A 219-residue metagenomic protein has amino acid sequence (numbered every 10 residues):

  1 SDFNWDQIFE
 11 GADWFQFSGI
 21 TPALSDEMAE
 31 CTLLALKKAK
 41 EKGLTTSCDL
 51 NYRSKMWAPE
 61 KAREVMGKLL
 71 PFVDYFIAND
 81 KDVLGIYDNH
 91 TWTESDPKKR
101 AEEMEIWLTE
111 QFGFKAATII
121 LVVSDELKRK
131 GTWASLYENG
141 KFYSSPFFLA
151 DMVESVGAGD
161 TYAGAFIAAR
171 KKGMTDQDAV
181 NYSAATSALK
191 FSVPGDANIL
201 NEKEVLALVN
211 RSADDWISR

Functional and structural regions predicted by a protein language model:
S1-D26: Conserved phosphate-binding/catalytic loop of the ribokinase/pfkB sugar-kinase fold
W14-Q16, S47, I77, T118: Structural motif
T21-E30, A58, I86-N89: Glycine/threonine-rich flexible loop motifs
P22, R53, V83-L84, V205: A generic structural signal for short hydrophobic patches within well-formed alpha-helices
K42, M56-N139: Conserved phosphate/ATP/ADP-binding segment of small-molecule kinases
K42-L50: Short beta-strand/loop segments at the ligand-binding rim of alpha/beta enzyme cores
L50-M56: A short, histidine- and acid-enriched strand-loop-helix "catalytic/donor-clamping" loop that lines the nucleotide-sugar
F142, P146-S212, W216: Conserved post-catalytic alpha-helical subdomain immediately downstream of the catalytic base and nucleotide-binding
